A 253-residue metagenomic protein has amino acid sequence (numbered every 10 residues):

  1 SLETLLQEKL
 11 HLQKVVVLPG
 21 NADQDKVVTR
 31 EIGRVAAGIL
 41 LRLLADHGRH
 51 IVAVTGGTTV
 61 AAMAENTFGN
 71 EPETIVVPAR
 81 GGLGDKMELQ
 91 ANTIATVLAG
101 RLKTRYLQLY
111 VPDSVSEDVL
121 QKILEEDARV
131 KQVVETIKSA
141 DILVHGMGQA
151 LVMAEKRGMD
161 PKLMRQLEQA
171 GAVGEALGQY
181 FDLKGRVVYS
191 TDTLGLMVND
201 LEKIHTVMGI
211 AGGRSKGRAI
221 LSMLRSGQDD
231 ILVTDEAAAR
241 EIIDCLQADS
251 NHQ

Functional and structural regions predicted by a protein language model:
S1, G82-Q253: Conserved phosphate- and dinucleotide-binding cores of soluble alpha/beta proteins, encompassing both enzyme active
L2-D118, G217, R225-C245: N-terminal active-site beta-alpha-beta segment that forms phosphate/nucleotide-binding and substrate-recognition loops
